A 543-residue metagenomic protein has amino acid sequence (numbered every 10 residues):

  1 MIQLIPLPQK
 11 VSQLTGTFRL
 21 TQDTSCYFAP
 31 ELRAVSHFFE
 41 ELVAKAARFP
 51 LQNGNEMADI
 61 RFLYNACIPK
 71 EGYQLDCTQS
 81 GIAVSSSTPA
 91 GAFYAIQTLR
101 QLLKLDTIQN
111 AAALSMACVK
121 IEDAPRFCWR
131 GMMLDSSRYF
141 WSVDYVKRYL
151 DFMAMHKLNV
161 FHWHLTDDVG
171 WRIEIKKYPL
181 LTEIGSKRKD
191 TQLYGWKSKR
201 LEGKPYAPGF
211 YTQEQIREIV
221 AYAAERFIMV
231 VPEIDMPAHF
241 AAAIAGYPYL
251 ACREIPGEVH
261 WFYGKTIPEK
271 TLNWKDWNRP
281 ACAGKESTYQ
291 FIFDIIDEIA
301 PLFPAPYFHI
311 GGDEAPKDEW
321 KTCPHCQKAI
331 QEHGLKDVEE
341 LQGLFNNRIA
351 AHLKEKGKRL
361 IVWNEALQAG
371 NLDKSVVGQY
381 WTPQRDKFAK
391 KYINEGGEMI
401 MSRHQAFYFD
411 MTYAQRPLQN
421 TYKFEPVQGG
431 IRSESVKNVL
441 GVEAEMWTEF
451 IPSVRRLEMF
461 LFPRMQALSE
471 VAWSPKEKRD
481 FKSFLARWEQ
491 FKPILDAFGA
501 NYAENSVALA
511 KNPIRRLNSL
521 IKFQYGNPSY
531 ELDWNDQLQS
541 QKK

Functional and structural regions predicted by a protein language model:
M1-F127, R456, A472-A503, Q524: Contiguous, structured surface segment used for ligand recognition
A29, G209, A281-Y289, L335-G343 (+4 more regions): Hydrophobic alpha-helical scaffolding
E31-R33, A66-C67, P89-G91, Y139 (+7 more regions): Short, glycine-/Ser/Thr-/acidic-enriched flexible segments
A34-V35, F140-S142, D168-E174, P237-A243 (+6 more regions): Flexible loop/turn segments at secondary-structure boundaries
I68-Q290, D294-Y307, C323, R348 (+3 more regions): Feature activates predominantly on carbohydrate-active enzymes
Y289-D297, P301-F308, G312, P316-K391: Gly/Pro-rich turn-and-neighbor structural signature
L360-V376, T382-K543: Flexible, acidic glycine-rich loops studded with aromatic residues
